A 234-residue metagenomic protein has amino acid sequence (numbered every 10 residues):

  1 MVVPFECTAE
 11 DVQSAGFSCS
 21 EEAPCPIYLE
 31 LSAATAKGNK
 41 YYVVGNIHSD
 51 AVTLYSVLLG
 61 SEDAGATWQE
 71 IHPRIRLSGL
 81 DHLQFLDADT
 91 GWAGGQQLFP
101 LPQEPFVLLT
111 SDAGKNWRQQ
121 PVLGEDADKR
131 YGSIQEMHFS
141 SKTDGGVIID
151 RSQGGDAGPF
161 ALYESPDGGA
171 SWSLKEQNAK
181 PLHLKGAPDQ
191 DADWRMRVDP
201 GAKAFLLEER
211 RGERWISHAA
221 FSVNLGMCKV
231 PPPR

Functional and structural regions predicted by a protein language model:
M1-R234: Extracellular glycan-interacting surfaces
